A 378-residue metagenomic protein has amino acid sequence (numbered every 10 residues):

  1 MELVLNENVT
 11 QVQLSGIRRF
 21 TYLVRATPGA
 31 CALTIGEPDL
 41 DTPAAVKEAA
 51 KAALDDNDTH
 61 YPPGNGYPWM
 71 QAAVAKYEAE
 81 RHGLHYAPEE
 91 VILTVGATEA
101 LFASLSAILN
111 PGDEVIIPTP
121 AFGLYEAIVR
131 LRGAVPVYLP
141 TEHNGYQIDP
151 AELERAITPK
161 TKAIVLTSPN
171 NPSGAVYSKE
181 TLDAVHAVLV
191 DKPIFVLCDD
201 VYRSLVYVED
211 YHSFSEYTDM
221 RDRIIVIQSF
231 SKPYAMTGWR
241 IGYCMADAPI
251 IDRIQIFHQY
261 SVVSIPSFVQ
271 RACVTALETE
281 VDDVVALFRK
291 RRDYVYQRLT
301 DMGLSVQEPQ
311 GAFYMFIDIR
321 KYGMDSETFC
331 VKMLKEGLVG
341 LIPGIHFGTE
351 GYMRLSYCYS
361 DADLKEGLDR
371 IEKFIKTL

Functional and structural regions predicted by a protein language model:
E2-Q13, L23-C31, I35-A53, W69 (+1 more regions): PLP-dependent class I/II
N57-H60, A73-E80: Glycine-rich loop-to-alpha-helix module at the N-terminal edge of alpha/beta enzyme cores
H60-Y61, Y202: Intrinsically disordered, tyrosine-centered linear signaling motifs in cytosolic regions
N65-G66: Short beta-strand to alpha-helix junction loop
